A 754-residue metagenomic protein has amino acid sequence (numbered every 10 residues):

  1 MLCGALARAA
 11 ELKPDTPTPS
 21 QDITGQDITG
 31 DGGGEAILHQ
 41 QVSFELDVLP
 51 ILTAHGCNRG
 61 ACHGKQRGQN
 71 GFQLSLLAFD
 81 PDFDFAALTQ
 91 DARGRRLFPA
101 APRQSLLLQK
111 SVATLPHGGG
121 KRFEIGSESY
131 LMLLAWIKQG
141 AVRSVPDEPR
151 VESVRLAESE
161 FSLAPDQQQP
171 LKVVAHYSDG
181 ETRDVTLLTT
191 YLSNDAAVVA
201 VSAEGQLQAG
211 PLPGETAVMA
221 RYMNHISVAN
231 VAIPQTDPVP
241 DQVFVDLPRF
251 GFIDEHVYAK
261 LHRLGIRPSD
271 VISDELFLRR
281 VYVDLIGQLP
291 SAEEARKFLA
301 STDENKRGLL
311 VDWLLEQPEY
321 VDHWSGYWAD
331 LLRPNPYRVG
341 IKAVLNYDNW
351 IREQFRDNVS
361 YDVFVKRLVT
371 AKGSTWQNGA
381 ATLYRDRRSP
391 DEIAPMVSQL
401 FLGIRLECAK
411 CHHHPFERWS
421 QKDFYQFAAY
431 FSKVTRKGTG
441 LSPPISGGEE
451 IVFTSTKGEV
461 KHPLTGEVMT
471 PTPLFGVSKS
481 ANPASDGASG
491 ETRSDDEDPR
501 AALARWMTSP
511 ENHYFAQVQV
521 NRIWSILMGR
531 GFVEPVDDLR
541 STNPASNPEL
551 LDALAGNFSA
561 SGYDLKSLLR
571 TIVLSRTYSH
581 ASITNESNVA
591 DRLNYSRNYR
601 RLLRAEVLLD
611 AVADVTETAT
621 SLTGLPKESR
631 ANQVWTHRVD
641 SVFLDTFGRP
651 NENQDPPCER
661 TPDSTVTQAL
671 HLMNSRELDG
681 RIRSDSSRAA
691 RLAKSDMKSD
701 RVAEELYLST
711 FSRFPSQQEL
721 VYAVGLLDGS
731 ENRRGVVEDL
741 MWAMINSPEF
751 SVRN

Functional and structural regions predicted by a protein language model:
M1-G4: Bacterial N-terminal signal peptides
A9-P19, G30-Y130, D147-V174, E181-F250 (+7 more regions): Solvent-exposed helix-loop boundary motif
S43-G60, E128-W136, I393-A409, F427 (+2 more regions): Sequence/structural segment immediately N-terminal to covalent heme-attachment motifs in c-type and related
T53-L76, A135, Q139-P146, R405-Q421 (+3 more regions): Periplasmic/extracellular electron-transfer cofactor-ligation site, primarily the c-type cytochrome heme-c attachment
F123-R143, V666-N674, L678-R683: Catalytic cores of secreted or luminal carbohydrate-active enzymes
V245-E319, W324-T623, C658-E659, D679-V737 (+2 more regions): Primarily short, surface-exposed interaction patches in extracytoplasmic proteins
T616-A619, T623-L625, N632-Q633, H637 (+2 more regions): Long, His/Glu/Asp-enriched segments that create or flank divalent metal/ion-associated functional microenvironments
